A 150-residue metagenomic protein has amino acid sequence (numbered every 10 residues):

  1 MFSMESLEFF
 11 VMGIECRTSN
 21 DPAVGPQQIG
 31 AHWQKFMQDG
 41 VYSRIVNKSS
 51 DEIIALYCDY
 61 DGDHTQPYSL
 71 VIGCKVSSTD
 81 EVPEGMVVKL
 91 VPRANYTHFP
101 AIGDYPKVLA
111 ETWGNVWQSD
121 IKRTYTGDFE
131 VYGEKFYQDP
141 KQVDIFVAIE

Functional and structural regions predicted by a protein language model:
M1-E150: A solvent-exposed interaction/effector surface
